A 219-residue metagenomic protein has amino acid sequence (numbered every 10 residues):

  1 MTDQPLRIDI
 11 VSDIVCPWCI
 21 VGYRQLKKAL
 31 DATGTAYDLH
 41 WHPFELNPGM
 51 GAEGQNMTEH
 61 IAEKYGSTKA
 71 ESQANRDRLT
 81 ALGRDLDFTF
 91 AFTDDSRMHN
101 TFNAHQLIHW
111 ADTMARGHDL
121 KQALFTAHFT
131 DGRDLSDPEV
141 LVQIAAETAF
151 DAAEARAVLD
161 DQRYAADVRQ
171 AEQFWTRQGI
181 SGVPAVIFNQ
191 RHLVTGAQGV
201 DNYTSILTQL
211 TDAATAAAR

Functional and structural regions predicted by a protein language model:
D3-V11, V15-Y37, W41, H109-W110 (+1 more regions): C-terminal cap of thioredoxin/glutaredoxin-like
Y23-H128, A218: Structural alpha/beta surface segment adjacent to cysteine/selenocysteine redox centers across thiol/disulfide enzymes
